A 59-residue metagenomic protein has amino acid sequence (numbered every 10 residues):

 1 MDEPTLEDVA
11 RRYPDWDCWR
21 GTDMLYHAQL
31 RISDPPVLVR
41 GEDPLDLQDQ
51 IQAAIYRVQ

Functional and structural regions predicted by a protein language model:
M1-T22, Y56-V58: Short N-terminal "domain-start" leader segments that mark the transition from disordered tails or signal peptides into
A10, Q29-S33, A54: Generic, low-specificity signal for short hydrophobic/alpha-helical stretches with a mild N-terminal bias, encompassing
D17-D34: Short aromatic-glycine-(Arg/Gly/Cys) micro-motifs in beta-strand/loop hairpins
S33-D43: A short, exposed loop/beta-hairpin motif centered on an aromatic-Gly-Thr core
E42-V58: A short, charged, amphipathic alpha-helix used as a generic interaction element across diverse proteins
